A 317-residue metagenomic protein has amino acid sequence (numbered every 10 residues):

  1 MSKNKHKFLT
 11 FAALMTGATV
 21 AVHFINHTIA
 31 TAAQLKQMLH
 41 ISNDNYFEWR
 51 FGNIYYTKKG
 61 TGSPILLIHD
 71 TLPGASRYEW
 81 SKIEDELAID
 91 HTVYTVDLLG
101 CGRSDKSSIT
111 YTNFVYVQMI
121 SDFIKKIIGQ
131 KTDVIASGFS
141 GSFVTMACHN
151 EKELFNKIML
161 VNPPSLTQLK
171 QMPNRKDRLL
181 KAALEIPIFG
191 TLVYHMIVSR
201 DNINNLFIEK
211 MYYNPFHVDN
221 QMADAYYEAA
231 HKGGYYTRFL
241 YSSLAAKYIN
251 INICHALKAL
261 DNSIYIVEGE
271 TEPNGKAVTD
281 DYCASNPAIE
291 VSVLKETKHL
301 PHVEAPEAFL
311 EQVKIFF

Functional and structural regions predicted by a protein language model:
N4-T28: Hydrophobic alpha-helical topogenic segments used for membrane insertion/localization
T57-R103: Conserved HGGG/HGGXW glycine-rich cap/lid loop of the alpha/beta-hydrolase fold
T95-I135, E311: Active-site loop/oxyanion-hole signature of alpha/beta-hydrolase fold enzymes
G141-K152, I158: Short glycine-enriched nucleophile-adjacent loop and the immediately C-terminal alpha-helix near the catalytic center
H149, K157-T191: Flexible "cap/lid" loop of the alpha/beta hydrolase fold
M196-A256: Conserved alpha/beta-hydrolase catalytic His-Asp/Glu region
A259-T297: Conserved loop-alpha-helix segment in the C-terminal half of the alpha/beta-hydrolase fold that carries the catalytic
T297-L310: Catalytic histidine-centered segment of alpha/beta-hydrolase-like enzymes
